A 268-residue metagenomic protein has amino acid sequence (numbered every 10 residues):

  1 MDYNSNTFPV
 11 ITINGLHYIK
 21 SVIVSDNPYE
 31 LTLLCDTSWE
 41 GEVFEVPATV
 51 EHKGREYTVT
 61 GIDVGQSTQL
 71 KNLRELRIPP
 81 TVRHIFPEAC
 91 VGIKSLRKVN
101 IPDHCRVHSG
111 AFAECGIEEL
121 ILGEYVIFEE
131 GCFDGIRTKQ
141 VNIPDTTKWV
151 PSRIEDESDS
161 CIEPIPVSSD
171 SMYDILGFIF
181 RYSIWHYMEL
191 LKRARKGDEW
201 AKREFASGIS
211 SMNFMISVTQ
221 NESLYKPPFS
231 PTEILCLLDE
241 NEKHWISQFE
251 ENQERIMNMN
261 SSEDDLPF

Functional and structural regions predicted by a protein language model:
Y3-I11: N-terminal low-complexity, Pro/Thr/Ser-rich intrinsically disordered segments that act as propeptides or flexible
V10-I13, V22-Y29, W39-T60, L70-H84 (+5 more regions): Structural signature of tandem-repeat unit edges
Y18-S21, L31-L33: GGW-centered surface loops in extracellular recognition modules
L34-S38: Extracellular, surface-exposed repeat architectures
G110, G131, V150-R153: Short, charged, surface-exposed secondary-structure boundary motifs
M259-P267: Short acidic, low-complexity intrinsically disordered linear motifs used for protein-protein interactions
